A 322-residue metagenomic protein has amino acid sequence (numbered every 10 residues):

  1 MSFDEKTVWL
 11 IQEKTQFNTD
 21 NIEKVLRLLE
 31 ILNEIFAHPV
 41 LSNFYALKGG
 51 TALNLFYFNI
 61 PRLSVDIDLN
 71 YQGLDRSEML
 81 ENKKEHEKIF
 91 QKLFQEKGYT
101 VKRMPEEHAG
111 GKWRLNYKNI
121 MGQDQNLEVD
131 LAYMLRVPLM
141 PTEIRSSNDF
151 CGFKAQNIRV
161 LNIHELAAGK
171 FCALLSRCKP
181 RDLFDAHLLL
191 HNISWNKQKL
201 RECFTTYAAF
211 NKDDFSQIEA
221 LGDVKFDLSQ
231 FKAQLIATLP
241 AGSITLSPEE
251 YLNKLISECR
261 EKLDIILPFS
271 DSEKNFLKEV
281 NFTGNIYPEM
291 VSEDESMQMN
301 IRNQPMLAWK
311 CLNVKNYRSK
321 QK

Functional and structural regions predicted by a protein language model:
M1-Y45, L55-P61, V65-I67, Y71-K322: Structured mid-to-C-terminal alpha-helical surface segments
L47-T51: Glycine-rich beta-strand-to-loop/alpha-helix junction loops that act as flexible
